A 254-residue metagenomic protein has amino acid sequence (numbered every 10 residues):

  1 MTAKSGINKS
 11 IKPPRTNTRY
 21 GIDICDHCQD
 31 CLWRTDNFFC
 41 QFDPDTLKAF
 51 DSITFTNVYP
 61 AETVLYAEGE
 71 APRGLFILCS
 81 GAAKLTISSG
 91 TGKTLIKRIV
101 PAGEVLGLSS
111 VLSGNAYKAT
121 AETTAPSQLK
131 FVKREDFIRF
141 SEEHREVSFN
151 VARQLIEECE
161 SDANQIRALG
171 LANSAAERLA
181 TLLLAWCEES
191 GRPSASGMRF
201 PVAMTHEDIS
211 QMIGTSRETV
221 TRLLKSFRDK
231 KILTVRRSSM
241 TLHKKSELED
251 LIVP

Functional and structural regions predicted by a protein language model:
T2-A61, V105, S110-L112: Cyclic nucleotide-binding regulatory module and flanking cytosolic helices
L47, R98-S161: Cyclic-nucleotide recognition modules
E62, R73-T86, A102-G103: Glycine- and acidic-residue-biased ligand/ion/polar-headgroup-sensing regions
L65-E70: Short phosphate-coordinating micro-motif centered on Lys-Gly-acidic
L75, I99, F131, A203 (+1 more regions): Short aromatic/basic micro-patch
T86-G92: Cytochrome P450 core scaffold surrounding the K-helix E-X-X-R motif and the conserved "meander" helix-loop region
E142, E146-M212: Polybasic "coupling" helices that flank or enter modular domains
A175, W186-P254: Phosphate-/nucleic-acid-contacting segments
